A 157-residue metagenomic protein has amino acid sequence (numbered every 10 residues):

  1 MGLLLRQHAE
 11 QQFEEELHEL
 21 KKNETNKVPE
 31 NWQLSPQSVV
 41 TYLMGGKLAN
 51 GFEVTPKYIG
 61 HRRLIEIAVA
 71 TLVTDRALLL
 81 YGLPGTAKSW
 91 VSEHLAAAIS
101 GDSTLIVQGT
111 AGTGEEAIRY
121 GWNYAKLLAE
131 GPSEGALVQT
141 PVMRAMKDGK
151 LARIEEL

Functional and structural regions predicted by a protein language model:
G2-L157: AAA+ P-loop NTPase catalytic core and its hallmark functional loops
